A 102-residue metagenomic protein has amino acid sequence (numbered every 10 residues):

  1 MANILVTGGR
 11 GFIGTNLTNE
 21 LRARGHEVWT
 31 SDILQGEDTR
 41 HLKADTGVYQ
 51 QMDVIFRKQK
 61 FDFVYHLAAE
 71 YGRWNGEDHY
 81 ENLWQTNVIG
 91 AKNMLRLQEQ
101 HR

Functional and structural regions predicted by a protein language model:
I4-R24: N-terminal Rossmann NAD(P)H-binding glycine-rich loop of SDR-like oxidoreductase domains
L5, W29, L42, W84: Conserved Rossmann-like nucleotide-binding pocket used by diverse enzymes that bind dinucleotide cofactors
N19, A23, R57, R96-Q100: Short, well-ordered alpha-helices that flank and scaffold nucleotide-derived cofactor binding pockets
H26-Q35: Conserved glycine-rich Rossmann-like NAD(P)H-binding loop of the short-chain dehydrogenase/reductase
Q35-Y49: Rossmann-fold cofactor-recognition segment
T46-T86: NAD(P)H-binding glycine-rich loop region in Rossmannoid oxidoreductase-like domains and their noncatalytic homologs
D78-R102: NAD(P)-cofactor binding segment of oxidoreductase domains
